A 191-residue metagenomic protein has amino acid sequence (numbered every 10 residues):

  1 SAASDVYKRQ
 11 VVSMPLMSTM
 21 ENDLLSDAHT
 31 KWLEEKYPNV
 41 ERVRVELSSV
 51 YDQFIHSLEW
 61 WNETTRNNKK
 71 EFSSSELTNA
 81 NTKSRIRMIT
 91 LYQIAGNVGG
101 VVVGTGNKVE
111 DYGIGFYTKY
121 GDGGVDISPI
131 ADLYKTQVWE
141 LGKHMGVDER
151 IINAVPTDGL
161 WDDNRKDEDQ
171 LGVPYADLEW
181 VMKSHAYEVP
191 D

Functional and structural regions predicted by a protein language model:
S1-D111: ATP-dependent adenylation/nucleotidyltransferase module used to activate substrates
S1-S4, G123, N164-D191: Peripheral terminal appendages
L24-K31, I89, T136-M145, A176-E179: Residues on a specific face of well-ordered alpha-helices
E35-V40, K70-E76, P129-Q137, Y175-A186: Short, basic, helix/turn surface patches
N39-V40, D148, D191: Flexible, glycine/charged-enriched surface loops at secondary-structure junctions
S57, L141-M145, S184: Residue-level signal for well-ordered alpha-helical positions
N62, R66, R150, V189-P190: Residue-level signal for secondary-structure boundary elements
S74-N79, V101-P174: Catalytic subdomain that performs nucleotidyl-dependent activation
